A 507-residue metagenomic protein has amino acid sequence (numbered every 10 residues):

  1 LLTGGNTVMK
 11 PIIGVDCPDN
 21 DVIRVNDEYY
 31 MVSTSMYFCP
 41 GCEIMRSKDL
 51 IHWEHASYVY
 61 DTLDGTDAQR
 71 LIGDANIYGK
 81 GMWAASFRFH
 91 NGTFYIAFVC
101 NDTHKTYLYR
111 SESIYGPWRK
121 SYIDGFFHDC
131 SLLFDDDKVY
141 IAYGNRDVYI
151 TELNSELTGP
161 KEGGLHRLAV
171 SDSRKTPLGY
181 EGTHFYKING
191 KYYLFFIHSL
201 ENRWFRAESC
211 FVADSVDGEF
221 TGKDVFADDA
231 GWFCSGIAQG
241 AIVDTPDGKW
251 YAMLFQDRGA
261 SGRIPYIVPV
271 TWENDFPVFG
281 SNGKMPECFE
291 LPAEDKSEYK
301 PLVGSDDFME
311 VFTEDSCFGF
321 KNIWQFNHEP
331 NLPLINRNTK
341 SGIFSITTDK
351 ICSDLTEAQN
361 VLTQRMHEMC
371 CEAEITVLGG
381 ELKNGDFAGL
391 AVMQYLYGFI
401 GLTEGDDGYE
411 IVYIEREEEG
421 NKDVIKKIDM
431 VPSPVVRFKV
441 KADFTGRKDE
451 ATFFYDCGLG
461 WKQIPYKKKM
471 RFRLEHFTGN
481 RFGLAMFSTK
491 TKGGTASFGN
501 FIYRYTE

Functional and structural regions predicted by a protein language model:
L1-E507: Carbohydrate-active catalytic/glycan-binding domains of CAZyme proteins, especially the secreted or lumenal ectodomains
